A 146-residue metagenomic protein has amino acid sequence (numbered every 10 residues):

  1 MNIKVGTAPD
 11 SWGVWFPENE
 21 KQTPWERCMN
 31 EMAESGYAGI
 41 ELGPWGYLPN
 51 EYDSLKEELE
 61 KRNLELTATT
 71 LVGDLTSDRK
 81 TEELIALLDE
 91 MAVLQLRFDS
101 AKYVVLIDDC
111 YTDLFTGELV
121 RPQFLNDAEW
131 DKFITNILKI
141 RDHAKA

Functional and structural regions predicted by a protein language model:
M1-S100, Q123-K145: N-terminal pre-domain/capping segments
L59, L106-T112: Short glycine-enriched loops at secondary-structure junctions
K102-V104: A short hydrophobic beta-strand element
C110-N126, A146: Active-site-proximal beta-alpha loop/turn segments in soluble metabolic enzymes
